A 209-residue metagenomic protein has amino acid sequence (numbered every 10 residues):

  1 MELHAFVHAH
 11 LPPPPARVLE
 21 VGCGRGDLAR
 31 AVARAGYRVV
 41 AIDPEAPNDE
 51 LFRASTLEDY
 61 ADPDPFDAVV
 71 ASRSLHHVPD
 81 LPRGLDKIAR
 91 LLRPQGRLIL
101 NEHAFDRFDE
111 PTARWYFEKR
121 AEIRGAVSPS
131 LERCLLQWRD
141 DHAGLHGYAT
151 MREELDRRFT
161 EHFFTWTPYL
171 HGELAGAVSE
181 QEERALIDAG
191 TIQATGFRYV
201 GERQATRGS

Functional and structural regions predicted by a protein language model:
M1-P15: Conserved alpha-helix/loop element of class I SAM-dependent methyltransferases that forms part of the SAM/SAH-binding
A16-G24: Conserved class I S-adenosyl-L-methionine
G24-D59: Class I SAM-dependent methyltransferase SAM/SAH-binding core
V70: A conserved beta-strand element that flanks and buttresses the S-adenosyl-L-methionine
R83-P94: A short glycine-rich, Lys/Arg-flanked "PGG" loop and its adjoining helix->strand segment in the class I
I99-A126: Conserved class I S-adenosyl-L-methionine
H142-F164: Short alpha-helix
R152-E153, H162-S209: A C-terminal cap/extension of S-adenosyl-L-methionine-dependent methyltransferases that defines the acceptor-substrate
